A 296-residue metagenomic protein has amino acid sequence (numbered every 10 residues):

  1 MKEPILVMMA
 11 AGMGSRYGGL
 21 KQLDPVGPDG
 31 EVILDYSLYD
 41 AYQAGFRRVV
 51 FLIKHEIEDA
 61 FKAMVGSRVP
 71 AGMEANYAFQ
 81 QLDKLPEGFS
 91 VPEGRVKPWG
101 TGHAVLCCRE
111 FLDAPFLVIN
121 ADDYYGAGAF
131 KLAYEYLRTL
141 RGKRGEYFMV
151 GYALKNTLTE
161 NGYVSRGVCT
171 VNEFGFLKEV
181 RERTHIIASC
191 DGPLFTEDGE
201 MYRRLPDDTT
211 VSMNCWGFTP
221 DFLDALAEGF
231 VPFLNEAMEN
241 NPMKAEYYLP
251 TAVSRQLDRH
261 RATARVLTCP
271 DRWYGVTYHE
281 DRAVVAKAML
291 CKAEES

Functional and structural regions predicted by a protein language model:
K2-G66, A75, Q80, A114: N-terminal glycine-rich phosphate-binding loop and ensuing alpha1 helix
G14, Y124-G126: A short, conserved beta-strand element in the Rossmann-like catalytic core that flanks the donor/metal-binding loop
V69-P115: Short phosphate-binding loop-to-helix
A114-Y124: Short beta-strand-to-loop acidic/aromatic patch adjacent to the donor-nucleotide binding site
A127-M213, P220: Conserved core of the sugar-phosphate nucleotidyltransferase
C215-A227: Conserved nucleotide-sugar donor-binding and metal-coordinating catalytic region shared by glycosyltransferases
A227-R261: A C-terminal functional module that forms or caps the active site or interfaces directly with catalytic machinery
